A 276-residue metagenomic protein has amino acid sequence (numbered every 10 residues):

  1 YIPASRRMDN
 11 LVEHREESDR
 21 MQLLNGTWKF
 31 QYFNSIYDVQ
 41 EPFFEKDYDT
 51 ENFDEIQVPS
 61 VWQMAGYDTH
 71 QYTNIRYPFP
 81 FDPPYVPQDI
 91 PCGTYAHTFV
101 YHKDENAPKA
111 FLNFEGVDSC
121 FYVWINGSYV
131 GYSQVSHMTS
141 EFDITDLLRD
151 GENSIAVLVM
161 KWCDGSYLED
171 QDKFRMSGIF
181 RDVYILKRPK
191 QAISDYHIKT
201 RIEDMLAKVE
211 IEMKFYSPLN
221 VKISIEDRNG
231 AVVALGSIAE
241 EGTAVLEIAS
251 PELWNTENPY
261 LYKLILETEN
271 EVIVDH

Functional and structural regions predicted by a protein language model:
Y1-I75, A156-M160: Accessory carbohydrate-binding/adhesion or oligomerization-edge regions at the termini of glycan-active proteins
H14-R15, K29-F33, V61-A65, T69 (+4 more regions): Accessory beta-strand-rich segments of carbohydrate-active enzymes
E105-P108, L148-E152, E247-L261: Short glycine/proline/serine/threonine-rich loop/turn segments at secondary-structure transition edges
A110, V123-I125, L206-I238, A244-E247 (+1 more regions): Beta-strand-rich binding/interaction modules
S140-D146, L235, G242-P251: Exposed aromatic-hydrophobic patches
S154-V157, N258-E269: Short, aromatic- and glycine-rich surface loops/edge beta-strands on solvent-exposed regions
Y196-H197, E267-H276: N-terminal carbohydrate-binding accessory modules
K199-L206: Short, solvent-exposed loop/linker segments at the N-terminal edge of repeated beta-sheet extracellular domains
